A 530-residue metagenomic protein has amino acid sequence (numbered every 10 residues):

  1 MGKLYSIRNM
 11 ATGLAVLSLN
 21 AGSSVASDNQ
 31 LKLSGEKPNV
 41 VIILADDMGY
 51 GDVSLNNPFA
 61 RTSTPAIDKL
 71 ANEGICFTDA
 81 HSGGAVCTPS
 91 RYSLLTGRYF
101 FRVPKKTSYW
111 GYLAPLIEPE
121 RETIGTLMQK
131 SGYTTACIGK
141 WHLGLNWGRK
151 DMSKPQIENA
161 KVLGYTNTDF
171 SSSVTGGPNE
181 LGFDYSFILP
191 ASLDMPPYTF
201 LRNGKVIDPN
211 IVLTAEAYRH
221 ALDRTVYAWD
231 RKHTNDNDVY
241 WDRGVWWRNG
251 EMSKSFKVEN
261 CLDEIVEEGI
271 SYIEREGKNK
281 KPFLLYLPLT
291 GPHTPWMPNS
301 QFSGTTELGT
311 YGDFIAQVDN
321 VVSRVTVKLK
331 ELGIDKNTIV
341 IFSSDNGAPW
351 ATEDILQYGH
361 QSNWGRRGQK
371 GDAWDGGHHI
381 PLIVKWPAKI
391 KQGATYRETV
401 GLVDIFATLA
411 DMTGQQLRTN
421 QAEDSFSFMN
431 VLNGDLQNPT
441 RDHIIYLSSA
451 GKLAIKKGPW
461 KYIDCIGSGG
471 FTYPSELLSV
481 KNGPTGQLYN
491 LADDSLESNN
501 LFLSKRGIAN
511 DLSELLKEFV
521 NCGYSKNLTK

Functional and structural regions predicted by a protein language model:
K3-S6, S18, S23-Q487, S495-K530: Formylglycine-dependent sulfatase
M10-S18: Sec-dependent N-terminal signal peptides
